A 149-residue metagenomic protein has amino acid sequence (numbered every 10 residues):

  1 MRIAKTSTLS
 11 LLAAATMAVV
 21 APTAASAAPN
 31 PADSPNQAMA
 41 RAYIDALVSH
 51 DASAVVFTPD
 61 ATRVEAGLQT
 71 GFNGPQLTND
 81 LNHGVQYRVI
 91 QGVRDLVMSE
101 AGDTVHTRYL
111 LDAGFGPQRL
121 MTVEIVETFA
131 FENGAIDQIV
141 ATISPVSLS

Functional and structural regions predicted by a protein language model:
I3-K5, S10, P22-S149: C-terminal and inter-domain tail/linker signature
A13-M17: Hydrophobic helical h-region of N-terminal Sec-dependent signal peptides in bacterial secretory/periplasmic proteins
